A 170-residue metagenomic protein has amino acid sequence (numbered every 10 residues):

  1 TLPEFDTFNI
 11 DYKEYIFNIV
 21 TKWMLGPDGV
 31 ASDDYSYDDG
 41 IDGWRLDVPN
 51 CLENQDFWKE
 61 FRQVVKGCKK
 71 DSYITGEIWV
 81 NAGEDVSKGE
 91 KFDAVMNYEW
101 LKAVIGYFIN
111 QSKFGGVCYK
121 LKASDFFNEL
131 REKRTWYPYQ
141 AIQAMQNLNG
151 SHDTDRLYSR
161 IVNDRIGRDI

Functional and structural regions predicted by a protein language model:
T1-F8, D39-D42, S151-I161: Short glycine/proline-rich turn/loop motifs
T1-P27: Active-site-adjacent "subsite" loops/lids of carbohydrate-active enzymes
I19, S32-Q140, M145, V162-D164: Active-site-proximal helices and loops of the catalytic beta/alpha 8
W23, P27, V65-S72, H152-R156: A generic secondary-structure signal for well-formed alpha-helical elements
I166-I170: Short, hydrophobic/aliphatic alpha-helical segments
